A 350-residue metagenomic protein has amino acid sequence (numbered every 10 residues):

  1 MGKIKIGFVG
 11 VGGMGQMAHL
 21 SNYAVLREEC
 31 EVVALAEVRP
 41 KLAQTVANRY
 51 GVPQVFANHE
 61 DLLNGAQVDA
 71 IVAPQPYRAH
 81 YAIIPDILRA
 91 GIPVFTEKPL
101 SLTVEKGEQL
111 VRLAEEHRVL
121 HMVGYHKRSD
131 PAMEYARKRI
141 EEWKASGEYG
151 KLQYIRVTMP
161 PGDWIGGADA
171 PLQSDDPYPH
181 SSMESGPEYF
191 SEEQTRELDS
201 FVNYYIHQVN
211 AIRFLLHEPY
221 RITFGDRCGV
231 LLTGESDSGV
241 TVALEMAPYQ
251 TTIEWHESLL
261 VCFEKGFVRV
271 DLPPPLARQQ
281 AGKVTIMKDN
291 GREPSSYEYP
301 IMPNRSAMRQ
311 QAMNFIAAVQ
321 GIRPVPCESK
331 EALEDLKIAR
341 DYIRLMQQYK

Functional and structural regions predicted by a protein language model:
M1-Y50: N-terminal Rossmann-like dinucleotide-binding module
K3, A70-V72, V119, D237 (+1 more regions): C-terminal helix-rich "cap/oligomerization" subdomain common to oxidoreductases
Y50-L113: Beta-loop-alpha module in the N-terminal Rossmann-like domain of NAD(P)-dependent dehydrogenases, especially those
T96, H121-V123, V270: Hydrophobic residues in well-ordered beta-strands that form the structural core
P99-S101, M122-S129, E134: Rossmann-like NAD(P)(H) cofactor-binding subdomain of soluble oxidoreductases
Q109-R128, K151-I155: Rossmann-fold dehydrogenase core element
D130-E218: Predominantly a Rossmann-like dinucleotide-binding segment in NAD(P)-dependent oxidoreductases
T195-L276, M302-R305, R309-R323, R340-Y342: Contiguous beta-strand/loop segments that form the cofactor/metal-binding neighborhood of enzyme cores
